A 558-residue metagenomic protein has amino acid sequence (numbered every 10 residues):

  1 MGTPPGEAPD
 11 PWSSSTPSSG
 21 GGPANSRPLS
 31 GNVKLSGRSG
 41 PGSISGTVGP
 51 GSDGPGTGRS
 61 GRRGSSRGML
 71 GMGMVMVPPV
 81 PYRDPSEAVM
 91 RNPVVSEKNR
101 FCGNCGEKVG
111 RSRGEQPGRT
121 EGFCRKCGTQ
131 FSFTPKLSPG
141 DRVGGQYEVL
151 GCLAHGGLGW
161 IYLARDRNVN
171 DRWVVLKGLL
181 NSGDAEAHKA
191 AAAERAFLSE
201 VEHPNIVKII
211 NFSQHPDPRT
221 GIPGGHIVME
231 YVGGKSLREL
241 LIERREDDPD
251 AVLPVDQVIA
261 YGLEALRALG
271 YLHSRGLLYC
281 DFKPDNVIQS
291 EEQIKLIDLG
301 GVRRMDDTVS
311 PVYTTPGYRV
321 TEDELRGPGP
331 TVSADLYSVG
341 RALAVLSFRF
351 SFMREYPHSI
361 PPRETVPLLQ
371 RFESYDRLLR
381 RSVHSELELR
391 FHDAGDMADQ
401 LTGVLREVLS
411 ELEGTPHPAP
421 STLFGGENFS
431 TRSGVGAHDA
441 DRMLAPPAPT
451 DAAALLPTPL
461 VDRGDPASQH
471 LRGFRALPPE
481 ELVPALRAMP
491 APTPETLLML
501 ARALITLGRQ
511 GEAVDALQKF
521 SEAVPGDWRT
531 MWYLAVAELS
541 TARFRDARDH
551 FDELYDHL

Functional and structural regions predicted by a protein language model:
V149-G157, I161: Protein kinase glycine-rich loop
Y162-A164, N170-N181: Glycine-rich ATP phosphate-binding loop
G183-E200: AlphaC helix of the eukaryotic protein kinase fold
K208-G225: Short beta-strand micro-motifs within the conserved protein kinase catalytic domain, predominantly in the N-lobe
T220-S236, L240: Conserved short submotifs of the Hanks-type protein kinase catalytic core that shape the nucleotide-binding pocket
Y261-G262: Activation segment signature within eukaryotic-like protein kinase domains
A265-L277: Protein kinase catalytic-loop region centered on the HRD/HxD motif
E411-L500: Regulatory extensions appended to serine/threonine kinase catalytic cores
